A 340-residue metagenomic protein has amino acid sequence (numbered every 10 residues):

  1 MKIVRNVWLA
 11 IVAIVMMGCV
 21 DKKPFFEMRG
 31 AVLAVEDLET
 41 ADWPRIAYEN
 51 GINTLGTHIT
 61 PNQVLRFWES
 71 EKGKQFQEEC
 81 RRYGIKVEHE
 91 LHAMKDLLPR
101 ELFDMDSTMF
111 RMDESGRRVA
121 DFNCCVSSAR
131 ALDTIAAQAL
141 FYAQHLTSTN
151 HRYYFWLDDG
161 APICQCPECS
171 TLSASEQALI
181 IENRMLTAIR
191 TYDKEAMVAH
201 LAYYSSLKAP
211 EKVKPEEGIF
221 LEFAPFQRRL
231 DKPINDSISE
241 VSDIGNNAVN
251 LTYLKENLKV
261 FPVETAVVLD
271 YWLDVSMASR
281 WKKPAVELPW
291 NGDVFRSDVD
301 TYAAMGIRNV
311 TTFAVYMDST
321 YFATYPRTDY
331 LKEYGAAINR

Functional and structural regions predicted by a protein language model:
M1-I3: N-terminal secretory signal peptides that target proteins for export/translocation
N6-M16: Sec-dependent N-terminal signal peptides
V15-F25: Bacterial Sec-dependent signal peptides at the C-terminal "C-region" and cleavage site
G30-D243, L258-F261, T265-Y302, I307-R340: Aromatic-lined carbohydrate-binding surfaces of glycoside hydrolases
G245-K255: Second-shell residues forming the walls of enzyme active-site clefts
